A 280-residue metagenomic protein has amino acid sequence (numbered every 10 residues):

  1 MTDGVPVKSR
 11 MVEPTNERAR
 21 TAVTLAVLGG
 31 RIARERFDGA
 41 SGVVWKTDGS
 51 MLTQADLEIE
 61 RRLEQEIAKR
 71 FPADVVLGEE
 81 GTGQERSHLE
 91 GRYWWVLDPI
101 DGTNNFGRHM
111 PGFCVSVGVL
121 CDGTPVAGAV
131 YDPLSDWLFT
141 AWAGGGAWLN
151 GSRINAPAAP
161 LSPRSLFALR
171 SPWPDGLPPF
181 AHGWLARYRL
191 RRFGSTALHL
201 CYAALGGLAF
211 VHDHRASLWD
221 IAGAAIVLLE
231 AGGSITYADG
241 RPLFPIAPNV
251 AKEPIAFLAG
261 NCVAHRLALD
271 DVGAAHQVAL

Functional and structural regions predicted by a protein language model:
M1-I100, V278-L280: N-terminal subdomain of lithium-sensitive/metallo-dependent phosphomonoesterases centered on the IMPase/IPPase/PAP
T2-T24, C201-L280: Oxyanion/phosphate-interacting regions
R10, V117-C201, L243, A247-L280: Acidic beta-strand-loop-alpha-helix segment within the catalytic core of divalent metal-dependent phosphate-processing
K69, L77, E85-S152, I226-L229: Active-site-adjacent structural elements in enzyme catalytic cores
A73-V75, R189, A209, S234: Residue-level detector of anion-binding/catalytic polar loops
